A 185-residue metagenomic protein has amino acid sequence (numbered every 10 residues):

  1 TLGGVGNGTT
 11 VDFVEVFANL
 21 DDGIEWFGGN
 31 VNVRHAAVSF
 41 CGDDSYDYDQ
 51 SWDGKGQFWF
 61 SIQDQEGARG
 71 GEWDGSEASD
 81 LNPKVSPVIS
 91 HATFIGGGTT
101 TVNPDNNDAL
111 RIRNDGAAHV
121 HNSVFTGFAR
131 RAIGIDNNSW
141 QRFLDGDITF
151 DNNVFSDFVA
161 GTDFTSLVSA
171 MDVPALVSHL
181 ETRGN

Functional and structural regions predicted by a protein language model:
T1-D21, E25-N185: Extracellular beta-rich repeat passengers
